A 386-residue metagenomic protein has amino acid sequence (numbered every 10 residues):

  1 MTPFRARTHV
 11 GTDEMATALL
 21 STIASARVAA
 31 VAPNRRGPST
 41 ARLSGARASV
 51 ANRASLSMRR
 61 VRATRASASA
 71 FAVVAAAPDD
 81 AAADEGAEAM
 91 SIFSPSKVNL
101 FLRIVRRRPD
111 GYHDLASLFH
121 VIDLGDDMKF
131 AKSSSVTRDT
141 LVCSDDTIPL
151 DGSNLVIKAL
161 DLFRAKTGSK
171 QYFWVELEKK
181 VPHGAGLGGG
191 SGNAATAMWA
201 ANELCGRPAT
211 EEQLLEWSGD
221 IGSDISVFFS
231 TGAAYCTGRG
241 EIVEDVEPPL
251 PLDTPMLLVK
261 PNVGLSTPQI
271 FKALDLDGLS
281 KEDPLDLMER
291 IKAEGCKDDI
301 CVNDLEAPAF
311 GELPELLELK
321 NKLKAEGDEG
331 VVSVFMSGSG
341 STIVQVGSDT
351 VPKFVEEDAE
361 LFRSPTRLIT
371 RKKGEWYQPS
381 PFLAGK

Functional and structural regions predicted by a protein language model:
M1-E14, P109, C236, G264 (+1 more regions): Intrinsically disordered, low-complexity basic segments at termini and long loops, enriched in Pro/Gly and/or Arg/Ser
M1-R59: N-terminal chloroplast transit peptides
L43-K97, V105-G111, M128, V136-R138 (+12 more regions): N-terminal organelle-targeting presequences
F71-A185, E203-E212, P248-L250, K260-V263 (+1 more regions): ATP-binding N-lobe of GHMP and related small-molecule kinases
E176-C205, S223, S333-G347: Glycine/serine-rich anion-binding loops at beta->alpha junctions that coordinate negatively charged ligand groups
M198-Y235: Contiguous, small/hydrophobic- and glycine-enriched helical/loop subdomains that border and often "cap" functional
S230-S333, V346-E360, S364-K386: Conserved, helical-rich catalytic subdomain that frames metal- and/or nucleotide-binding sites in enzyme alpha/beta
